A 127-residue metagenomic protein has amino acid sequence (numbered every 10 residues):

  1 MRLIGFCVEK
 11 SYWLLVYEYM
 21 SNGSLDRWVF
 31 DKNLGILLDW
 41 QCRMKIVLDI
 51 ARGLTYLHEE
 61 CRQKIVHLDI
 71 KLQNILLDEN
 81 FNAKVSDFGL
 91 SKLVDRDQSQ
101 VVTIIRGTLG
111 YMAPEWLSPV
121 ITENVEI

Functional and structural regions predicted by a protein language model:
M1-I127: Conserved eukaryotic protein kinase-like
